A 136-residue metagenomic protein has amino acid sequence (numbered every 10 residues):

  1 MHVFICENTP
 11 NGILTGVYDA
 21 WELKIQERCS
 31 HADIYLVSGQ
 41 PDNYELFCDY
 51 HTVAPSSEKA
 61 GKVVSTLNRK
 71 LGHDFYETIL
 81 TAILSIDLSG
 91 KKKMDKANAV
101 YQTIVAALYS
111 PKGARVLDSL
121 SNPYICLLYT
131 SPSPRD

Functional and structural regions predicted by a protein language model:
M1-P55: N-terminal ordered "arm"
C48-L128: Charged, alpha-helical interface segments at or near domain boundaries
Y129-D136: Conserved small/polar residues in nucleotide/adenosyl-binding loops
